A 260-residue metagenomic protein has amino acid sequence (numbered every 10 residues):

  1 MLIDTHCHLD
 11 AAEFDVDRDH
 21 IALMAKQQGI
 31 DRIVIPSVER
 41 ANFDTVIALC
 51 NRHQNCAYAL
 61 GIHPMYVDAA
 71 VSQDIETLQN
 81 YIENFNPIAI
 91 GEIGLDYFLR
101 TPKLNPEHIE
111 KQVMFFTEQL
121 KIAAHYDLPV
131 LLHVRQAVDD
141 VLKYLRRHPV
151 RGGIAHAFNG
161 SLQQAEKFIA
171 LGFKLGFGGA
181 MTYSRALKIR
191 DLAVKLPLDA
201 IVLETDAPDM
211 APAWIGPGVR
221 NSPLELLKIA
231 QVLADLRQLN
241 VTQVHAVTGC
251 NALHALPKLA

Functional and structural regions predicted by a protein language model:
M1-A260: Mid-domain alpha/beta scaffold segments of enzyme catalytic cores
